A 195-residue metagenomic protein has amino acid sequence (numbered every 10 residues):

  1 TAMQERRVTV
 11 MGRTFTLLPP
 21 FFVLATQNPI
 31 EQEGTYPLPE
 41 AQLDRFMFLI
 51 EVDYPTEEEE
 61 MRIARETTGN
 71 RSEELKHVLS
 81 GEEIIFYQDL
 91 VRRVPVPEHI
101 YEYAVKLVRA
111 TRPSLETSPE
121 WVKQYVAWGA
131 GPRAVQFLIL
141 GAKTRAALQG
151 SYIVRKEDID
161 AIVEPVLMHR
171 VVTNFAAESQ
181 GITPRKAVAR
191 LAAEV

Functional and structural regions predicted by a protein language model:
M3-V94, K143-R145: Canonical AAA+ ATPase core
Q4-E5, R65, G69, R109-P113 (+3 more regions): Residues at helix-coil transition
L38, E59, L79, P95 (+4 more regions): Alpha-helix N-cap and coil->helix boundary residues
Y54-E58, R62-S72, R92-V96, R112 (+1 more regions): Non-catalytic accessory segments flanking P-loop/AAA+ NTPase cores
I63-A64, A104, I162-L167: Short alpha-helical scaffolding segments that buttress acidic/His motifs in well-ordered protein cores
E74-V135: Conserved AAA+ ATPase small/helical "lid" subdomain
S114-V195: C-terminal engagement/docking regions of AAA+ P-loop ATPases
